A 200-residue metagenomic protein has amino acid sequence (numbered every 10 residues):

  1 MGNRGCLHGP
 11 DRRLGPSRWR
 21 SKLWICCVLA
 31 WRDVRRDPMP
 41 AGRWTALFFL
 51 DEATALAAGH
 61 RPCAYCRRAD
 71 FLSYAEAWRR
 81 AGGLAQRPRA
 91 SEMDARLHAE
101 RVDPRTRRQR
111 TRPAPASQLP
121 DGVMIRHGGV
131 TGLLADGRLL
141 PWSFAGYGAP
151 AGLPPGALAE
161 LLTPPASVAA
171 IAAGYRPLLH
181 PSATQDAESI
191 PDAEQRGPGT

Functional and structural regions predicted by a protein language model:
M1-T200: Mature, structured domains enriched in cysteine- and short glycine motifs
